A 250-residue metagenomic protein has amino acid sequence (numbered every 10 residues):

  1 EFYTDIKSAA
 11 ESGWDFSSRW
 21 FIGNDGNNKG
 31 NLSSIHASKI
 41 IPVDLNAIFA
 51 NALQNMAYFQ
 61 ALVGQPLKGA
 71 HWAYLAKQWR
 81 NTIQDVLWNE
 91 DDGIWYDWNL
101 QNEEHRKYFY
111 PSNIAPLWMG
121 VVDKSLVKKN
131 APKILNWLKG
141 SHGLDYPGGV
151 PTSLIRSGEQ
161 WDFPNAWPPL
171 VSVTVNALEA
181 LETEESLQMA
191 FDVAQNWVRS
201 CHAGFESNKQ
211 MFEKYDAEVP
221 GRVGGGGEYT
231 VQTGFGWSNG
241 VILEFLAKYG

Functional and structural regions predicted by a protein language model:
E1-I41, N81-A166, R199-G250: Extended glycan-interaction surfaces of carbohydrate-active proteins
I41, L75-Q78, Y108, P169-L170 (+1 more regions): Short, glycine/acidic-rich beta->alpha junctions
I48, N55-Y58, H71-N89, D192-A203: Alpha-helical scaffold segments in carbohydrate-active enzymes
A50, A57, I114-L117, V175: Conserved small-residue packing positions in alpha-helical repeats and bundles
A57-K77, G120-N136, E179-A194, Y249-G250: Structural helix-adjacent loops and short alpha-helical linkers that scaffold large soluble proteins
T152-T183, L187-A190: C-terminal structural cap/anchor segments
